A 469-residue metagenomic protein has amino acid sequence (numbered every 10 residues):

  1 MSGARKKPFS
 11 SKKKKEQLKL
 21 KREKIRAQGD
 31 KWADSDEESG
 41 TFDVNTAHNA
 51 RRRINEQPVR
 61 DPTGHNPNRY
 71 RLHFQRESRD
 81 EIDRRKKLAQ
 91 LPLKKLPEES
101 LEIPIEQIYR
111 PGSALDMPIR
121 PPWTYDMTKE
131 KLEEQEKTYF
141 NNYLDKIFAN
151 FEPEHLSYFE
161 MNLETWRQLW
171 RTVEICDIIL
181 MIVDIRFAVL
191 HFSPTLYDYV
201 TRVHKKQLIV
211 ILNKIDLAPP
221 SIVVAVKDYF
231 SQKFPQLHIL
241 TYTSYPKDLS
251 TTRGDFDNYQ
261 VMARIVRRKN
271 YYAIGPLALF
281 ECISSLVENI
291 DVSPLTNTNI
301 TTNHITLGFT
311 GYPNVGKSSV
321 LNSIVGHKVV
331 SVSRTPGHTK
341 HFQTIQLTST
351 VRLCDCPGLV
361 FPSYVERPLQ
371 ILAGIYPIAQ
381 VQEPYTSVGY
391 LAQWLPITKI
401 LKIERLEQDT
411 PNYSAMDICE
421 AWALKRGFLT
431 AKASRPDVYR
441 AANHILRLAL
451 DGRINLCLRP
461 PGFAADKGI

Functional and structural regions predicted by a protein language model:
M1-E154, M161, K206-Q207, T335-I469: Helix-rich effector regions associated with P-loop NTPase G domains
H155-E160, R186-A188: Short, flexible loop segments at the rims of nucleotide/cofactor-binding pockets, characterized by
Y158, T165-L169, T195-D198, A225-K227 (+3 more regions): Eukaryotic intrinsically disordered and solvent-exposed regulatory patches
C176: An anion/phosphate-binding loop that grips the pyrophosphate of nucleotide cofactors and donors
R186-A188, I215-A218, Y245-D248, H338-T339 (+2 more regions): Conserved nucleotide-binding/hydrolysis micro-motifs of P-loop NTPases
T201-I209, I215-T306, L424-N443, R453-N455 (+1 more regions): Canonical P-loop GTPase G-domain recognition
I305-R334, C356: Glycine-rich phosphate-binding P-loop
